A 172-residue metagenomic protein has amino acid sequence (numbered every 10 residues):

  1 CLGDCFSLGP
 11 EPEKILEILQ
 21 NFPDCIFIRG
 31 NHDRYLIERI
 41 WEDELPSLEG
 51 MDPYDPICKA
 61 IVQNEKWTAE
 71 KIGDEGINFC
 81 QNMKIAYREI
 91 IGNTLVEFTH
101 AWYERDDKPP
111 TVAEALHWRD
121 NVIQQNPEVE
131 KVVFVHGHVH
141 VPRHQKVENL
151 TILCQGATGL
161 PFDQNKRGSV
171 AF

Functional and structural regions predicted by a protein language model:
C1-C25: N-terminal active-site segment of His-dependent metallophosphoesterases
C1-D4, I26-N31, T99, V132-H140 (+1 more regions): Active-site neighborhood of phospho(di)ester-bond hydrolases with catalytic His/Asp-centered motifs
C1-G3, Y103-K108: Short, basic, glycine/proline-bearing loop/turn elements
S7, Y103, V141: Short active-site segment of divalent metal-dependent hydrolases/proteases that encodes the spacing between
P10-E13, I37, H144, D163: Short N-terminal helix/helix-N-cap motif within the alpha/beta-hydrolase-1
I15-L16, F22-Y87, V112-E130: Active-site neighborhood of divalent metal-dependent phosphoester bond hydrolases
Q20, E114-F172: Conserved beta-sheet core of the metallophosphoesterase superfamily
R88-E97, V147-T151: Beta-strand-turn-beta hairpins that frame and shape the catalytic cleft of phosphate-ester-processing enzymes
